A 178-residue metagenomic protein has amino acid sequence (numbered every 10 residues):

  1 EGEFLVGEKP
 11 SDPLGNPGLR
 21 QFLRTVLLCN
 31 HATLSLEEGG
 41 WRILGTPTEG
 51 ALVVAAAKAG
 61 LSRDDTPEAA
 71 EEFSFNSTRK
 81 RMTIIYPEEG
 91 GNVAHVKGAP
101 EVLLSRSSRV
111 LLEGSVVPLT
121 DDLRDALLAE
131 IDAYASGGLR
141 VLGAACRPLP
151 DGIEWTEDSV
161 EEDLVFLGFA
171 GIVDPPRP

Functional and structural regions predicted by a protein language model:
E1-F166, I172: Cytosolic catalytic regions of ATP/NTP-dependent phosphoryl-transfer enzymes
I172-P178: Short, acidic loop-to-helix structural element flanking the phosphoryl-transfer center in phosphate-processing enzymes
